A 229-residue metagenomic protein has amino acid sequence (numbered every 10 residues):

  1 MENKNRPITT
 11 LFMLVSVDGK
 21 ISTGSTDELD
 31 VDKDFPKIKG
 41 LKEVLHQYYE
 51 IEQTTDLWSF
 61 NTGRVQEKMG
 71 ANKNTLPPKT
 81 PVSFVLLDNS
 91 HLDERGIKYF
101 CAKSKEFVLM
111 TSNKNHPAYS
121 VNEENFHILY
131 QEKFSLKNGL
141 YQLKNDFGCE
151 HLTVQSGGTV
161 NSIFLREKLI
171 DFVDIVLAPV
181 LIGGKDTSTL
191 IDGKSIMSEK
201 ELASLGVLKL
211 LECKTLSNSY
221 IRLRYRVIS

Functional and structural regions predicted by a protein language model:
M1-S229: Enzymes that bind and transform nitrogen-containing heteroaromatic metabolites
